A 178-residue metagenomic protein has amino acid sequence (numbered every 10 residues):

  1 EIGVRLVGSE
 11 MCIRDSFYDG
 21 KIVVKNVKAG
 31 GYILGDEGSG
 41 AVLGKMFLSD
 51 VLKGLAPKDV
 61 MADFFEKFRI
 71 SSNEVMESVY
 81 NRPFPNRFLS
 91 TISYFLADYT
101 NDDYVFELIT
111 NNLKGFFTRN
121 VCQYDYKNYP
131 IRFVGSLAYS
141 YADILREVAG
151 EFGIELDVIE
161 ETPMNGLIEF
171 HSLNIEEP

Functional and structural regions predicted by a protein language model:
E1-G8, C12-I13: Single conserved hydrophobic/aromatic residue that forms the stacking wall/gate of nucleotide- or nucleobase-binding
V7-G8, G20, E151-I154: Short, structured coil segments at secondary-structure junctions
E10, G30-E37, E160-M164: Short, acidic/turn-prone active-site loops that include or flank metal/cofactor- and phosphate-binding residues
C12, N26, R132: Conserved beta-strand segments that form the floor/walls of ligand-binding pockets within enzyme and binding domains
R14-D19: Short beta-strand scaffold segments in enzyme catalytic cores
K21-I22, N128: Short coil/turn connectors at secondary-structure junctions
I22-F68: Glycine-rich phosphate-binding loop plus the immediately following alpha-helix
L48-P178: ATP-binding/phosphotransfer module of carbohydrate and carboxylate kinases, centering on a glycine-rich
